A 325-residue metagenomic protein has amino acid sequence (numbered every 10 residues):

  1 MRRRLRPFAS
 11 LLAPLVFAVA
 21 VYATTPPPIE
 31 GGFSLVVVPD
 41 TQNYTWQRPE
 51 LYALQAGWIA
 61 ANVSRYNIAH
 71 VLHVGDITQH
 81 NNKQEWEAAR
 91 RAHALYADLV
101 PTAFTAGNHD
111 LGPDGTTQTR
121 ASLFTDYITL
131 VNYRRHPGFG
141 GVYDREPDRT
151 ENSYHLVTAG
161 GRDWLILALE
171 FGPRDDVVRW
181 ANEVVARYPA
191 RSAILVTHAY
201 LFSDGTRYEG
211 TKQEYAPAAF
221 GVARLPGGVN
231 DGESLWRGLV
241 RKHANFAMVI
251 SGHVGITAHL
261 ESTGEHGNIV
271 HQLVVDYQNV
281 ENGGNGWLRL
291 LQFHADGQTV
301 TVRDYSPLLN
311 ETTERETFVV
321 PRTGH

Functional and structural regions predicted by a protein language model:
A23-E85: N-terminal active-site segment of His-dependent metallophosphoesterases
I29, N282, R289-H325: A short C-terminal boundary segment appended to hydrolase-like catalytic domains
G31, Y188-F246: Active-site-proximal segments of metal-dependent phosphoesterases and phosphodiesterases across multiple
V36-Q55, Q79-N81, T116, L130 (+3 more regions): Acidic/histidine-rich helix-loop elements that form or flank divalent-metal/phosphate-binding sites at the catalytic
V37-P39, A69-D76, P101-G107, L169 (+4 more regions): Active-site neighborhood of phospho(di)ester-bond hydrolases with catalytic His/Asp-centered motifs
Y44-W46, Q79-N81, A106-G115, T150 (+6 more regions): Active-site environment of divalent metal-dependent phosphoester hydrolases
K83-W180, A186-P189, A219, H259-V275 (+2 more regions): Extended active-site neighborhood of metal-dependent phosphoesterases/phosphodiesterases
A218-G221, L225-A295: Conserved beta-sheet core of the metallophosphoesterase superfamily
